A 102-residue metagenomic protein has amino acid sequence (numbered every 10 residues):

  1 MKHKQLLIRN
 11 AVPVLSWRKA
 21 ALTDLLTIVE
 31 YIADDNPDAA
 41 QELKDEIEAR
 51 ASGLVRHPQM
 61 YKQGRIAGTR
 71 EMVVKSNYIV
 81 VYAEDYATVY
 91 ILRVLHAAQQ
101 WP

Functional and structural regions predicted by a protein language model:
M1-Q41: Arg/Lys-rich, positively charged N-terminal/basic patches that mediate binding to nucleic acids
L6, Y78-I79, A83-P102: Enriched for short, Lys/Arg-rich terminal
L15, L25, L43, L54 (+1 more regions): Generic leucine side-chain signal with a strong bias for well-ordered alpha-helical environments
A21, I47, Y82: GIY-YIG nuclease signature motif recognition
T23, T27, A49-S52, R56: Generic recognition of well-ordered alpha-helical segments within structured catalytic/regulatory domains
Y31-D34, G53-R56, M60: Conserved amphipathic alpha-helical interaction elements at protein-protein interfaces in regulatory, energy-coupling
Q41-K44, E48: Short, well-structured alpha-helical segments
R56-A87: Basic/aromatic recognition patch in beta-strand/loop cores that engages polyanionic ligands
